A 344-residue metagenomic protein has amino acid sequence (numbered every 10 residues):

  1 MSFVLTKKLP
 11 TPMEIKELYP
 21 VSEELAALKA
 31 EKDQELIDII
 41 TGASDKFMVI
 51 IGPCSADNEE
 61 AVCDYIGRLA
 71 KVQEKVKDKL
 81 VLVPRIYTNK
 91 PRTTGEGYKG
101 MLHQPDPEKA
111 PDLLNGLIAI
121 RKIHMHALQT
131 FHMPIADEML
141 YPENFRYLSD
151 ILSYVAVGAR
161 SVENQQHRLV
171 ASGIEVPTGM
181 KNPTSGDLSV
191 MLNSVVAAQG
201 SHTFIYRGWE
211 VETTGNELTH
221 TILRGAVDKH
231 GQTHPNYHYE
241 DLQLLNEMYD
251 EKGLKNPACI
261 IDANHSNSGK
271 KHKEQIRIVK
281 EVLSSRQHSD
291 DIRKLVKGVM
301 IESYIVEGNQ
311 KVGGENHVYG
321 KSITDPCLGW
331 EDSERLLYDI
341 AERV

Functional and structural regions predicted by a protein language model:
M1-A43: N- or domain-start disorder-to-order transition segments that initiate the globular core
L25-I39, V72-V83, N89, I120: N-terminal beta-rich core of secreted/periplasmic extracellular enzymes
I40-A43, A70-K77, M125-T130, T213 (+1 more regions): Acidic (Asp/Glu)-rich catalytic clusters
M48-A61, D325: Conserved phosphate/anionic-ligand binding catalytic regions in large, soluble enzymes, centered on
G52, I261, G329: Conserved, mostly hydrophobic/aromatic
C54-D57, N256, N264-K270: Short acidic, Gly/Ser-rich segments with clustered Asp/Glu that frequently serve as metal-coordination loops in enzyme
I66, K79-L244, H265-S266, K270 (+7 more regions): Active-site-facing alpha/beta catalytic cores
Y304-V344: Internal helix-turn-beta structural module
